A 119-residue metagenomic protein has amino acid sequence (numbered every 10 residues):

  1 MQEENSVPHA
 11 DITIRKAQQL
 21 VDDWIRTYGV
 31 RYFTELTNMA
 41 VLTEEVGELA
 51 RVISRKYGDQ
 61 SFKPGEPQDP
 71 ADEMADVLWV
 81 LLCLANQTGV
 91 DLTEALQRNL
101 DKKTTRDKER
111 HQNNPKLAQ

Functional and structural regions predicted by a protein language model:
M1-M74, L78-Q119: Flexible "arm" and connector segments at domain edges
